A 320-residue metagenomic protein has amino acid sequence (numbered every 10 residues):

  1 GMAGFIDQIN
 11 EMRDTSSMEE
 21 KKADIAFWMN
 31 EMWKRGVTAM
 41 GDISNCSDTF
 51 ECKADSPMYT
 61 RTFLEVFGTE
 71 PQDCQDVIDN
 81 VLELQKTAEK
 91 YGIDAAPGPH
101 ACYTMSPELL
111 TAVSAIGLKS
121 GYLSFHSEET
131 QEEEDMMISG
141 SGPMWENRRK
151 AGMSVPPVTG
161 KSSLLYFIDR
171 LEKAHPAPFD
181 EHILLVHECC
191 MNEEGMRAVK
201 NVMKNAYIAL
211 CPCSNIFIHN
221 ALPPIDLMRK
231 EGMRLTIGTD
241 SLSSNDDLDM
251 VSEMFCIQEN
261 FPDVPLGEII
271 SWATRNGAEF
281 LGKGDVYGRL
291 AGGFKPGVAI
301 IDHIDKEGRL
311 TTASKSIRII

Functional and structural regions predicted by a protein language model:
G1-A23, R61-F67, Q131-D180: Active-site gating loops and adjacent loop-to-helix segments of metal-dependent hydrolytic enzymes
G1-S56, D79-K90: Alpha-helical scaffold segments that flank or form the walls of functional sites
G36, P97, V113, H126 (+6 more regions): Conserved, mostly hydrophobic/aromatic
M40-G41, T60-L64, A95-P99, L123-F125 (+3 more regions): Hydrophobic faces of well-ordered beta-strands that scaffold small-molecule active sites in alpha/beta enzyme cores
D42, G98-S114, H187-C190, I216-H219: Active-site glycine- and acidic-residue-rich loops that bind and position anionic ligands or nucleotide-like cofactors
N45-C46, F63-T69, H100-C102, H126-E132 (+3 more regions): Active-site beta-loop-alpha junctions enriched in small/polar residues
S56-T60, I116-Y122, A177-H182, A198-A209 (+1 more regions): Glycine-enriched alpha-helix->loop->beta-strand junction motifs that scaffold or abut catalytic
M144-W145, K173, C211-P212, A221-H303: His/Asp/Glu-enriched, well-ordered alpha-helical/loop segment that forms or immediately abuts the divalent-metal
